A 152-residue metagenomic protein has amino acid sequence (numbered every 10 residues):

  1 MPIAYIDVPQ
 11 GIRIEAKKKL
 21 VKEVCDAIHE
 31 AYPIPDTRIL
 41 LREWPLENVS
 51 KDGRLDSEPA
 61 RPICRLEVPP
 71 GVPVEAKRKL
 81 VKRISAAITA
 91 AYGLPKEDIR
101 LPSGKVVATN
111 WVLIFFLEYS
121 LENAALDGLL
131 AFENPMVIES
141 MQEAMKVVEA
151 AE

Functional and structural regions predicted by a protein language model:
P2-E152: A domain-level signal for the structural core that forms small-molecule/cofactor-binding pockets and catalytic centers
